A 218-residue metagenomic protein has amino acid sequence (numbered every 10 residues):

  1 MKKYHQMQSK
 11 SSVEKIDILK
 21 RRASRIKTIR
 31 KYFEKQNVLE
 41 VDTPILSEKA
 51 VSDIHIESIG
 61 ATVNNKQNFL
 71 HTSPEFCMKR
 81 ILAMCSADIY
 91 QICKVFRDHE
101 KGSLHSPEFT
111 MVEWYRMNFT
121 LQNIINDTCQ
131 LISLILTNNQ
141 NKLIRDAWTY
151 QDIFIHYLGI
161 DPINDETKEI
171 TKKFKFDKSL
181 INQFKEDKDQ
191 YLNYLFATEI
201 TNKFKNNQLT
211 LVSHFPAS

Functional and structural regions predicted by a protein language model:
M1-Q122, K175-L180, F184-K185, T201: Class II aminoacyl-tRNA synthetase-like tRNA-binding/catalytic domains
R25, I29, T128-L131, F196: Generic structural signal for hydrophobic residues
D53-S58, V63, N123-D127, N139-Y150: Contiguous N-terminal and early-domain "leader" segments and peripheral loops that mark the onset or edge of a domain
E75-K79, Y90, F109-V112, Q122 (+5 more regions): Non-catalytic, well-ordered alpha-helical scaffold segments
W114-Q140: Well-ordered alpha/beta subsegment
L134-S218: Metal-assisted phosphate- and nucleotidyl-transfer catalytic regions
